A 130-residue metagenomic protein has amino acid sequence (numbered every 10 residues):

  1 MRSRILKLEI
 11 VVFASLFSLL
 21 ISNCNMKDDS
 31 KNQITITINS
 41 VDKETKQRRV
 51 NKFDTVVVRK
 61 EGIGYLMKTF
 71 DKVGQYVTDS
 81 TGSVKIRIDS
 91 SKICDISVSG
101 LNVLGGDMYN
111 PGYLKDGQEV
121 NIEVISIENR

Functional and structural regions predicted by a protein language model:
M1-N25: Sec-dependent bacterial lipoprotein signal peptides
I21-T35: Bacterial Sec signal peptide processing site at the extreme N-terminus
I34-K43: A short, amphipathic beta-strand motif
K43-T69: Short, ordered, surface-exposed loop/turn motifs in non-cytosolic proteins
G64-S83: Short, acidic Ser/Thr/Gly-rich low-complexity loop/linker segments typical of extracellular and cell-surface proteins
D79-D95: Short Pro-Gly-centered beta-turn/loop motif in secreted/extracellular proteins
K92-K115: A short, solvent-exposed loop/turn motif at the edges and junctions of modular extracellular/periplasmic domains
N110-R130: Extracellular beta-sheet/turn segments enriched in Thr/Pro/Gly and aliphatic residues
